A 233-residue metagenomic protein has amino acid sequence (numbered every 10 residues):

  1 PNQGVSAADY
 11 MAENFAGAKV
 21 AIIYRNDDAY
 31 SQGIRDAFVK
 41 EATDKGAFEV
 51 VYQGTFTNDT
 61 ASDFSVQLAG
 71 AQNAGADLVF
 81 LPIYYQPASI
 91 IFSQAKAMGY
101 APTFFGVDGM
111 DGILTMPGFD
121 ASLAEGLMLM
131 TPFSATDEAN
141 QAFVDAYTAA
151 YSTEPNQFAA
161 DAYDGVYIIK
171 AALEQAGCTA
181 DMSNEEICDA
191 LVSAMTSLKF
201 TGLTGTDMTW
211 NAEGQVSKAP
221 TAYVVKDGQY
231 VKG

Functional and structural regions predicted by a protein language model:
P1-G233: Extracytosolic ligand-binding ectodomains
